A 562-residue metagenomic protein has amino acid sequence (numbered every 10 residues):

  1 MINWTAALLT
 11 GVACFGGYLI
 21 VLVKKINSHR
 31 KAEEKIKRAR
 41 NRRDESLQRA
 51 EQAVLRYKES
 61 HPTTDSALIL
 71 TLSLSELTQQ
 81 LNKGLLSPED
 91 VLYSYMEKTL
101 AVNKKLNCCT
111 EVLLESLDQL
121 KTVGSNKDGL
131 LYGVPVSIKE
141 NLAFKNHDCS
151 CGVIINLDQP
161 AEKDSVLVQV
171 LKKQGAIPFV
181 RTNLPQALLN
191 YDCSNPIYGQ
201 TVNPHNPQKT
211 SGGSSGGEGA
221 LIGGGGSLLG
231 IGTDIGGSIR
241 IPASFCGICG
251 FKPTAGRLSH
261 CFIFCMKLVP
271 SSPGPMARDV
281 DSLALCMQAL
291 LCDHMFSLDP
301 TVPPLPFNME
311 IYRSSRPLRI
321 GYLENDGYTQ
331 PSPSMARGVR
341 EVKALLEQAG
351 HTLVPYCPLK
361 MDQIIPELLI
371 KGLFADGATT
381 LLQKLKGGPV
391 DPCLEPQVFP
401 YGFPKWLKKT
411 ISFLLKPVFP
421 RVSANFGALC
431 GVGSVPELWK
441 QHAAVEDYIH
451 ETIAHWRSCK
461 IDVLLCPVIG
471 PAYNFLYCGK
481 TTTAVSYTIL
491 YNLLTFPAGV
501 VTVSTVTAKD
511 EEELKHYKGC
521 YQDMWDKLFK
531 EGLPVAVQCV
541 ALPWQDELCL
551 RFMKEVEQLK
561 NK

Functional and structural regions predicted by a protein language model:
I2-G236, L323, A344, I449-H450 (+3 more regions): Gly/Ser-rich catalytic/binding loops embedded in alpha/beta enzyme cores
I26-Y57, R278-L305, I311, P317 (+3 more regions): Acidic-enriched catalytic cores of C-N bond-cleaving enzymes acting on peptides and small amides
K35, A101, Q169, K173 (+6 more regions): Structural helix-boundary/capping segments
R56-S66, L131-I154, E310-L323, G372-I453 (+4 more regions): Short helix-loop capping/hinge segments that flank enzyme active sites or metal/cofactor-binding pockets
N141-L142, I469-P471: Short glycine-rich anion-binding loops that position phosphate/pyrophosphate groups of nucleotides and phosphorylated
C149-D158, S332-P333, Y473-T481: Glycine/threonine-rich flexible loop motifs
M335, I365-D376, N474-T482: Short glycine/threonine-rich loop-to-helix capping motif typified by GTGT followed within a few residues by an Asp-Pro
